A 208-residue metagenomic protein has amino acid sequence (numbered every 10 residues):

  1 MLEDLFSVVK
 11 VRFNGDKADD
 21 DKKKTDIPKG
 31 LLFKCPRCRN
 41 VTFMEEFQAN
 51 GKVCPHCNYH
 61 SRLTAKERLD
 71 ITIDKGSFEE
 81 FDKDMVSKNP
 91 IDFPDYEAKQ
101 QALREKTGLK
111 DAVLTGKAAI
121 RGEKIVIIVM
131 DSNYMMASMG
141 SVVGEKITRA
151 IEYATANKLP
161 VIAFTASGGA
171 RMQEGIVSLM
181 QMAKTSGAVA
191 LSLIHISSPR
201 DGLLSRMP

Functional and structural regions predicted by a protein language model:
L32, G51: Residues immediately within or flanking Cys/His clusters that coordinate Zn2+ in small zinc-binding modules
C35-C38, C54-C57: Short cysteine-rich clusters marking metal-coordination/redox-active sites
T42, S61: Cys/His-rich microdomains that often coordinate metals
E45-Q48, T64-E67: Short Cys/His-rich "knuckle" micro-motifs
D70-K124, M130-M135: Extended interfacial segments that mediate partner engagement and assembly in macromolecular machines
A118-V129, K146-A170: A structural preference for short, pocket-lining loop segments at secondary-structure junctions
G175-A183: Glycine- and Gly-Pro-enriched alpha-helical subdomains that act as flexible, kink-prone "lid/hinge" or packing modules
I194-P199: Conserved small/polar residues in nucleotide/adenosyl-binding loops
